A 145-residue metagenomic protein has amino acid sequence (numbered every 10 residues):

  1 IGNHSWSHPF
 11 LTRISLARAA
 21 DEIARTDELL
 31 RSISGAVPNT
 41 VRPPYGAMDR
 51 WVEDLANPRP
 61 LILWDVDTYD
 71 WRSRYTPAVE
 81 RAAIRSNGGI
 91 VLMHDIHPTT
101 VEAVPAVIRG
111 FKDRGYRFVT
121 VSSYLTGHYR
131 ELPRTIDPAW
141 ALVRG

Functional and structural regions predicted by a protein language model:
I1-H4, T26, V41, L61 (+3 more regions): Conserved, mostly hydrophobic/aromatic
S5, S15, Y45, D65 (+2 more regions): A mature extracytoplasmic/lumenal domain signature
W6-P9, S15-A47, V79-M93: CE4/NodB-like, metal-dependent polysaccharide N-deacetylase domain that modifies extracellular/periplasmic N-acetylated
H8-L11, A47-W51, Y69, P98-T100: Active-site environment of divalent metal-dependent phosphoester hydrolases
D21, R25-L29, W51-D54, E102-D113: Alpha-helical scaffolding segments of alpha/beta enzyme cores, especially the outer helices of TIM-barrel or partial
V37, A47-N87, Y116-G127: His/Asp/Glu-enriched short active-site or ligand-binding loop at hydrolase and phosphoryl-transfer sites
G89-T99, A103: Catalytic cysteine-centered active loop of the rhodanese-like fold, especially the PTP/DSP P-loop
T99-G145: C-terminal domain-boundary segment and adjacent tail
